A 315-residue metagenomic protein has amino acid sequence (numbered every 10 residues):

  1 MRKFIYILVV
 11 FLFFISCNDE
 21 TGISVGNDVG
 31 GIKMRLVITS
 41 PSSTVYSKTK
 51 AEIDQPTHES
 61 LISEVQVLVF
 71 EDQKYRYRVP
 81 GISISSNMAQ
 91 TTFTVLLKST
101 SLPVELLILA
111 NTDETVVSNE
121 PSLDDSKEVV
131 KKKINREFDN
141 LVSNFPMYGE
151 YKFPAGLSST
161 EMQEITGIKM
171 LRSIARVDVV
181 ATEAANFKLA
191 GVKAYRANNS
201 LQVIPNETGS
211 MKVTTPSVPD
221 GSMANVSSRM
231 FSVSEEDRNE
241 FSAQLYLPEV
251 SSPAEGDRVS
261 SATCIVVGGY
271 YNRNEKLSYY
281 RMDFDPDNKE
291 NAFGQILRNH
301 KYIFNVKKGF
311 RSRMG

Functional and structural regions predicted by a protein language model:
R2-I7: Sec-dependent signal peptide recognition, specifically the positively charged N-region followed immediately by
F13-S16: C-terminal motif of bacterial Sec signal peptides marking the signal peptidase cleavage site
N18-G31: Bacterial Sec signal peptide processing site at the extreme N-terminus
G22-I23, M34-H58, E183-A184: Short amphipathic, basic-aromatic surface patches that mediate peripheral association with negatively charged
G30-M34, A175-V177: Structural beta-strand segments of beta-rich domains
I53-L123, R176, V180-H300: Tryptophan-paired
S83-S86, T115-E164, S278-E290: Structured interaction patches on ligand/partner-binding surfaces of diverse proteins
V130-F187, K301-G315: Compositionally biased low-complexity segments at domain edges in trafficked proteins and select soluble regulators
